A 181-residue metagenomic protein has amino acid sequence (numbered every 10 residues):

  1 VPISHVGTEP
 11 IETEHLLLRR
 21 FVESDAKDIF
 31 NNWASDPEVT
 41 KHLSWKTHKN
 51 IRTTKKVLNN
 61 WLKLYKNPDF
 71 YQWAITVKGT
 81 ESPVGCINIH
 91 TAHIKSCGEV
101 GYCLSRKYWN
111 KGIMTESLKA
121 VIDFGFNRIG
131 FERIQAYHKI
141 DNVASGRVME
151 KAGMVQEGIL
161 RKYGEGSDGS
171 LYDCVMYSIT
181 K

Functional and structural regions predicted by a protein language model:
V1-D28, N32-K41, N59, Q72-K181: Acyl-donor (CoA/ACP) binding surface of acyl/acetyltransferases
T40-N60: Conserved GNAT-fold acetyl-CoA-binding loop/helix
I51, D69-Y71: Short, aromatic/basic-enriched loop-to-helix "N-cap" motif that marks the start of an alpha-helix at regulatory
K63-P68: Short loop/turn motifs at secondary-structure junctions and domain boundaries
